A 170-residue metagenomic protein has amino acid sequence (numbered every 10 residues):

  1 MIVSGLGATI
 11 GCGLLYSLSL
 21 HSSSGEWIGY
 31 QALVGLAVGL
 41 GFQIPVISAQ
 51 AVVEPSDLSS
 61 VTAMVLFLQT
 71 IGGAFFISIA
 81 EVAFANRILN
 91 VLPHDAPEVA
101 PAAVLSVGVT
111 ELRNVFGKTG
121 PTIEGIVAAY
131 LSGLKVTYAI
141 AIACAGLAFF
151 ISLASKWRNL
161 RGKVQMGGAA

Functional and structural regions predicted by a protein language model:
M1-A96, Y130-G162: C-terminal module of multi-pass small-molecule transporters
G7, G13, T110, T119-T122 (+1 more regions): Compositionally biased, intrinsically disordered low-complexity regions
V91, V99-V109, W157-A170: Intrinsically disordered, low-complexity terminal tails of fungal membrane proteins
P97-V136: Disordered extramembrane loops and terminal tails of multipass alpha-helical membrane proteins
